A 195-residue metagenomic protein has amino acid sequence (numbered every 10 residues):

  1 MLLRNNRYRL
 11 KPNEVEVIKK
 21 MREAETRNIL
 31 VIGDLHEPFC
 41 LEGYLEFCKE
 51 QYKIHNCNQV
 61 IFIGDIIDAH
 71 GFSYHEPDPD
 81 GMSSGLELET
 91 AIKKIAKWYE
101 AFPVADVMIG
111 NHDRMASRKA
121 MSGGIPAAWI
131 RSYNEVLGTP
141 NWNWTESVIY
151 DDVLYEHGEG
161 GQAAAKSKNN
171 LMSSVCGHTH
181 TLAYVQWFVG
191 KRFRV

Functional and structural regions predicted by a protein language model:
M1-I32: Acidic, histidine-bearing metal-coordination/catalytic regions of metal-dependent phosphoesterases
R9-V15, C40-E46, Y150-K166: Short, motif-level signal for alpha-helix interfacial/capping segments enriched in acidic residues and aromatics/proline
K19-L30, V148-L154, R192-F193: Beta-strand-turn-beta hairpins that frame and shape the catalytic cleft of phosphate-ester-processing enzymes
R22-E25, K53-N56, Y99-A101, L137 (+2 more regions): Flexible, charged surface loops at secondary-structure boundaries
R27-I29, Q59-I61, V153-L154, S173-V175: Structural motif
I32-L137: Core catalytic region of metal-dependent phosphoesterases/phosphodiesterases, especially metallo-beta-lactamase-like
N134-Y150, E159-Q162: Short acidic low-complexity segments
Y150-V195: Conserved beta-sheet core of the metallophosphoesterase superfamily
